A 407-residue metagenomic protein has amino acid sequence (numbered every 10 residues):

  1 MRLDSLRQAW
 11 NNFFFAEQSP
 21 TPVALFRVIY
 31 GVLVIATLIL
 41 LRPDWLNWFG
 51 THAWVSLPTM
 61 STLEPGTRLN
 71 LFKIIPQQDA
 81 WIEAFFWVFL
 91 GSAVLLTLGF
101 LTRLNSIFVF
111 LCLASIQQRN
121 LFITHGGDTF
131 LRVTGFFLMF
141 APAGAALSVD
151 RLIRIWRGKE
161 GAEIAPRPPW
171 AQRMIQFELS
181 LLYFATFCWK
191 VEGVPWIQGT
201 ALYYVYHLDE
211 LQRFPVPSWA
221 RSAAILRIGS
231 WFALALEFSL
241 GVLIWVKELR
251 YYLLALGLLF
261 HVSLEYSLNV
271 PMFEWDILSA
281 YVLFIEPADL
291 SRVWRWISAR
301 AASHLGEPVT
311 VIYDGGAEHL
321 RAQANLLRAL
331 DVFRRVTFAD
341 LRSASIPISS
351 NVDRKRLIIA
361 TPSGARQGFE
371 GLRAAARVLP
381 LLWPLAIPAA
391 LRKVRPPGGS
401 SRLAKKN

Functional and structural regions predicted by a protein language model:
M1-A344, S350-R354: Alpha-helical membrane-anchoring segments
L341-N407: Thiol/selenol-based redox catalytic cores and closely related redox-interacting motifs
